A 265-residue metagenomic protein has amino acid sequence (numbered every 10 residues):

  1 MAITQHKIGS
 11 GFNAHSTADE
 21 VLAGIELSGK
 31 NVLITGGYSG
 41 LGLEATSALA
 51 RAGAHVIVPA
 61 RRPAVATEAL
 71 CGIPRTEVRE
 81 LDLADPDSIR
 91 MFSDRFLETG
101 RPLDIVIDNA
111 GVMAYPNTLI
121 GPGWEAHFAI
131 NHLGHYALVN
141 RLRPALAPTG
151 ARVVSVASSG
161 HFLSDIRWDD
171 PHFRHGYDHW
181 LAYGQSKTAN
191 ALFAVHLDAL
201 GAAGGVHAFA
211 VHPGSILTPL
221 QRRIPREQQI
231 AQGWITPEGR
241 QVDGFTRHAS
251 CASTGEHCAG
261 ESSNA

Functional and structural regions predicted by a protein language model:
T4-E227: Rossmann-fold NAD(P)H-dependent dehydrogenase/reductase core
Q5-F12, I89, S186, A210 (+1 more regions): C-terminal helical subdomain
P225-Q229, W234-I235: Short regulatory "switch" loops immediately downstream of catalytic or recognition motifs within protein catalytic
